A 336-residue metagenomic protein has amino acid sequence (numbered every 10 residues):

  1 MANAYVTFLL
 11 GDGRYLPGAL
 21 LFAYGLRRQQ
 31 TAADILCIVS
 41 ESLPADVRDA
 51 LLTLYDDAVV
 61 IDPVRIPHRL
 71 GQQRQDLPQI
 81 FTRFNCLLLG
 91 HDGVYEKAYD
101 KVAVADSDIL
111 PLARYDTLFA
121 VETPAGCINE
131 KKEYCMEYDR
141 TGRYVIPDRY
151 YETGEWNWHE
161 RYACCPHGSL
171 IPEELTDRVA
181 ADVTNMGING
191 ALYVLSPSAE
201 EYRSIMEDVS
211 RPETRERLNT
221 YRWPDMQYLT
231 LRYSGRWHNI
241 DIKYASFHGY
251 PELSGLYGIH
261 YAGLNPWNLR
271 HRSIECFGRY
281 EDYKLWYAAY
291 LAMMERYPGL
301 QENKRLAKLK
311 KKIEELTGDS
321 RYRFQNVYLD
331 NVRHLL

Functional and structural regions predicted by a protein language model:
M1-L9, Y15, L21, P172-L175 (+1 more regions): A glycosyltransferase accessory/donor-loop signature
G25-A33: Short, acidic, metal-binding catalytic loop of nucleotide-sugar glycosyltransferases
D34-E41: Short internal beta-strands
D46-A98: Active-site-proximal specificity loops/subdomain of glycosyltransferases
R74, Y134-A180: Charged, glycine/proline-rich intrinsically disordered loops and linkers
V102: Short aromatic/hydrophobic "clamp" motif used to bind/position activated sugar donors
S107: Short acidic donor-binding/metal-coordinating loop in glycosyltransferase active sites
L110-Y151: Conserved donor-nucleotide/metal-binding helix-loop-beta segment in metal-dependent transferases, i.e., the alpha-helix
